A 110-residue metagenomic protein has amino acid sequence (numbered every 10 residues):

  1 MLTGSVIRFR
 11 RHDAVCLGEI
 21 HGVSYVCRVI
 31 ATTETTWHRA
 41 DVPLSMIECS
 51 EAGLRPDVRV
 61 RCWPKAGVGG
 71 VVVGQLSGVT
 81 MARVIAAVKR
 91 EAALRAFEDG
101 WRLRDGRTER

Functional and structural regions predicted by a protein language model:
T3, R10, V15-S50: Compact nucleic-acid interaction/catalytic patches
E48-R110: C-terminal terminal-subdomain/extension
